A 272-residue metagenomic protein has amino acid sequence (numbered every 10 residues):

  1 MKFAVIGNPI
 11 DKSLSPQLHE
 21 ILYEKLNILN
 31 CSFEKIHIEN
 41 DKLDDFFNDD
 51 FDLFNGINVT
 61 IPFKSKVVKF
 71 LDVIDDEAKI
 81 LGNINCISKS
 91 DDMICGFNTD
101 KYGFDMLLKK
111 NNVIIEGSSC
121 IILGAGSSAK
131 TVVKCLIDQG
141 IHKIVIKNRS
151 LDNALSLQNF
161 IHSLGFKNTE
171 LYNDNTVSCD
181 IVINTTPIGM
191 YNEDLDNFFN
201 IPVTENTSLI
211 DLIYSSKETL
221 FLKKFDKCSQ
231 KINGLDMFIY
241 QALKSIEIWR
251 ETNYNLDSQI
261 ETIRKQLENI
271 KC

Functional and structural regions predicted by a protein language model:
K2-N111, E218, K224: Phosphate/diphosphate ligand-binding glycine-rich loop within oxidoreductases
G7, G96-N98, L108, V113 (+3 more regions): Glycine-rich adenosine-cofactor-binding loop
E34, I144-V145: Conserved beta-strand positions in the Rossmann-like core of class I SAM-dependent methyltransferases
V59-V68, S127-S128, P187-M190, S215: Short glycine-rich anion-binding loops that position phosphate/pyrophosphate groups of nucleotides and phosphorylated
K134-D138, I146-S156, F160, I181-L195: Active-site rim beta-loop-alpha module in soluble metabolic enzymes
D138-K143, C228-Q230: Conserved S-adenosyl-L-methionine
F166-I232: Rossmann-like adenosine-cofactor binding region
S208, L212-C272: Adenosine-phosphate binding glycine-rich loop
